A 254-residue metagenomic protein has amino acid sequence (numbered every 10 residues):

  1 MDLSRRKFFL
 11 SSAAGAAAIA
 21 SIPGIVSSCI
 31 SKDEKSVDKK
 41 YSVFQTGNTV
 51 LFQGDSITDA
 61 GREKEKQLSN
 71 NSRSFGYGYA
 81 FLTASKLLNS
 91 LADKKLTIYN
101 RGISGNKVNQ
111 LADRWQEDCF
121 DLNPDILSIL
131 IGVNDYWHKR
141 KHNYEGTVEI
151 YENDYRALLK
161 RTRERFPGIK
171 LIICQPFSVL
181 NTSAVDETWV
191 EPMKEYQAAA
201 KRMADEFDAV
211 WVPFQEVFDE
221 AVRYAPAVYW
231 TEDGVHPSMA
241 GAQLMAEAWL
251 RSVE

Functional and structural regions predicted by a protein language model:
M1-D2, K7-S28: N-terminal export signals
L3, S11, I30-K32, F44 (+2 more regions): Bimodal feature
S4, T58, T231: Ser/Thr-centric signal marking residues that sit in or immediately flank functional binding/regulatory motifs
A13, G61-R62, H138: Short N-terminal helix/helix-N-cap motif within the alpha/beta-hydrolase-1
I30-R101, Q116-N123: Serine-esterase "nucleophile elbow" of acetyl-processing enzymes
S85, N89-K94, Q110-E254: Alpha-helical cap/lid subdomain in secreted, periplasmic, or secretory-pathway luminal O-acyl-processing enzymes
I103-V108: Functional beta-strand-loop-alpha-helix junction segments that form "active/interaction loops" within catalytic
